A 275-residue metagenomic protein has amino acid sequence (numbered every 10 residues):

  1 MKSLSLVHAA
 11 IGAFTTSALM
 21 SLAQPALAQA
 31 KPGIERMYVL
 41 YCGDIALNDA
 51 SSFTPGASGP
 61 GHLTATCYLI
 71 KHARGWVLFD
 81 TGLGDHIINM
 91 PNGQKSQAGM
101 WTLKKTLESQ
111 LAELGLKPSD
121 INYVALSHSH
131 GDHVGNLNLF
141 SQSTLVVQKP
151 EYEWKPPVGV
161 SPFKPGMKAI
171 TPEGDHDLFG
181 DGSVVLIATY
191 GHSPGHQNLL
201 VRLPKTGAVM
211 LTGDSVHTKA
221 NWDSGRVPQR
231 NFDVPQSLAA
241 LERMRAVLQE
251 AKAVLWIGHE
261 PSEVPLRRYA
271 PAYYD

Functional and structural regions predicted by a protein language model:
M1-S5: Positively charged n-region of N-terminal signal peptides that target proteins for export
A9-S21: Bacterial N-terminal signal peptides
A23-P25: N-terminal signal peptide c-region/cleavage motif recognized by signal peptidases
Q29-P32, K104-D120, V147-A188, D233-K252: Metallo-beta-lactamase
C42-G43, T81-L83, S129, P150 (+3 more regions): Active-site metal-binding loops of divalent metal-dependent hydrolases
C42-S109, N198-V216: Conserved beta-strand hairpin/beta-sheet module of binuclear metal-dependent hydrolase folds, prominently
D85, A98-S109, L200, K205-D275: Cap/insert and terminal regions of metallo-dependent hydrolase folds
N89-V146: Active-site metal-binding motif and surrounding structural segment of the metallo-beta-lactamase
